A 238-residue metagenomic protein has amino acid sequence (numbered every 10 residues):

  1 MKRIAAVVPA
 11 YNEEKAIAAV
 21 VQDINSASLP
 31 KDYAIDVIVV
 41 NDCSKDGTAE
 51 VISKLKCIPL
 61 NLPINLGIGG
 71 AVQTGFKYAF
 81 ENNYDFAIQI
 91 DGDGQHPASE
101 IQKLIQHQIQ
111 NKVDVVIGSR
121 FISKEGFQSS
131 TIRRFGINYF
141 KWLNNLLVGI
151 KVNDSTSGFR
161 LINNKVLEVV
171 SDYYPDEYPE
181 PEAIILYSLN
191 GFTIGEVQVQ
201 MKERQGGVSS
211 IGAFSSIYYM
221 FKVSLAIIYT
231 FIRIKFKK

Functional and structural regions predicted by a protein language model:
R3-A5, D36, E182: Cell-envelope/extracellular polymer assembly enzymes that use nucleotide-activated donors
V8, V21, N25, Y33-C43 (+2 more regions): Short beta-strand/loop segment that forms part of the nucleotide-sugar
E13-A16, S44, P97: Donor nucleotide-sugar binding loop of glycosyltransferases
E13-S28: Short, well-formed alpha-helical segments that are part of the catalytic scaffolds of diverse glycosyltransferases
N41-A49, G94: A conserved acidic beta->alpha catalytic loop
L55-K56: Short, structured coil segments at secondary-structure junctions
L62-E81, F86, A98-E177, E203-I228: Acceptor/aglycone-binding surface of glycosyltransferases and processive sugar-polymer synthases
I150-K151, D172-P175, I184-K202: Catalytic donor-sugar/metal-binding loop of nucleotide-sugar-dependent glycosyltransferases
